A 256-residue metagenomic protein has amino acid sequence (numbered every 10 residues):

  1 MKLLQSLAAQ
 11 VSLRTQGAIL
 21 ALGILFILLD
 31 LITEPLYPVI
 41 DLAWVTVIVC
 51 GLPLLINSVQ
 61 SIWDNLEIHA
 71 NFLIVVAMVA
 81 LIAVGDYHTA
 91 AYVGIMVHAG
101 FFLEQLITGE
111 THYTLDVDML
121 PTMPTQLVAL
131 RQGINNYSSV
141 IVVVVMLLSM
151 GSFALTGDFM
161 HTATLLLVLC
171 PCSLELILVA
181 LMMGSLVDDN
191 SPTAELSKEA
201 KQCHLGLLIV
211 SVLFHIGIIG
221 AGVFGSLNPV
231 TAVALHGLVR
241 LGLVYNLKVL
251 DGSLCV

Functional and structural regions predicted by a protein language model:
M1-L66, A70, Y87-G94, F101-T108 (+4 more regions): Structural motif at membrane-water interfaces of alpha-helical integral membrane proteins
M1-Q10, L28-P35, L55-W63, V79-V84 (+4 more regions): Membrane-embedded alpha-helical bundles of multi-pass transporters
H69-M78: Membrane-interface motifs of alpha-helical transmembrane segments
V76, A91, L115-N135, S191-A194: Cytosolic catalytic regions of P-type ion-transporting ATPases
L103, T114-L115: Transmembrane helical bundles of ABC transporters
L106, E110, D118-M119: Membrane-proximal amphipathic helices and linker segments at transmembrane-helix boundaries in multi-pass membrane
H112-Y113, S139, L205: Solvent-exposed alpha-helix faces
R131-I134, L165, L169: Short hydrophobic alpha-helix at the HAMP-DHp boundary and the N-terminal turn of the DHp
